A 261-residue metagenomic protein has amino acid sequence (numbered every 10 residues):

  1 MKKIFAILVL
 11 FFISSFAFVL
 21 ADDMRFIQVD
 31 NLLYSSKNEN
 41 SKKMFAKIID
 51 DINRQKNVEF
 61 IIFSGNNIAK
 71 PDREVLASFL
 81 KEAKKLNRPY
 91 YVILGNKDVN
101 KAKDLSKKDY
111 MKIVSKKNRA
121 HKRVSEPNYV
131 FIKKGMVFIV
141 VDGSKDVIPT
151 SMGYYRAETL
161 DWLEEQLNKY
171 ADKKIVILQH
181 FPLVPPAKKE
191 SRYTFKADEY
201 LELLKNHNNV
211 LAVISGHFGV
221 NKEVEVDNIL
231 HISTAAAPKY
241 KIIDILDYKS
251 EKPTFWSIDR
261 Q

Functional and structural regions predicted by a protein language model:
M1-I4: Positively charged n-region of N-terminal signal peptides that target proteins for export
I7-S15: Bacterial N-terminal signal peptides
A17-A77, E126: N-terminal active-site segment of His-dependent metallophosphoesterases
Q28-D30, F60-N66, Y90-N96, V141 (+3 more regions): Active-site neighborhood of phospho(di)ester-bond hydrolases with catalytic His/Asp-centered motifs
S35-S36, N66-I68, S144-Y155, V184-K189: Surface-exposed cleft-lining segments at the edges of enzyme active sites
K37-S41, K103-K108, S151-M152, P186-T194: Short, flexible/disordered intra-domain loops and linkers
R73-E164, K169-Y170, E199-N209, E223-S257: Extended active-site neighborhood of metal-dependent phosphoesterases/phosphodiesterases
Y170-A187: Short acidic, glycine-rich surface-loop motifs adjacent to enzyme active sites
